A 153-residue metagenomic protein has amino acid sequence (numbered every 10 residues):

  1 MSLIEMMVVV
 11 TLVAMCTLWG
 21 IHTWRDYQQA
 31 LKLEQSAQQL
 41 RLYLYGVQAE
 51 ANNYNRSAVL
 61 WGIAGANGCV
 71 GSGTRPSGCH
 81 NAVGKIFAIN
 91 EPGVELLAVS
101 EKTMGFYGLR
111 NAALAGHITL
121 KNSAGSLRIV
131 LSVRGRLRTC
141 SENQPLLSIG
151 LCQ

Functional and structural regions predicted by a protein language model:
M1-T11: N-terminal signal-anchor/signal peptide hydrophobic helix marking the start of the first transmembrane segment
M7, M15, W19-Q153: N-terminal helix-rich module
